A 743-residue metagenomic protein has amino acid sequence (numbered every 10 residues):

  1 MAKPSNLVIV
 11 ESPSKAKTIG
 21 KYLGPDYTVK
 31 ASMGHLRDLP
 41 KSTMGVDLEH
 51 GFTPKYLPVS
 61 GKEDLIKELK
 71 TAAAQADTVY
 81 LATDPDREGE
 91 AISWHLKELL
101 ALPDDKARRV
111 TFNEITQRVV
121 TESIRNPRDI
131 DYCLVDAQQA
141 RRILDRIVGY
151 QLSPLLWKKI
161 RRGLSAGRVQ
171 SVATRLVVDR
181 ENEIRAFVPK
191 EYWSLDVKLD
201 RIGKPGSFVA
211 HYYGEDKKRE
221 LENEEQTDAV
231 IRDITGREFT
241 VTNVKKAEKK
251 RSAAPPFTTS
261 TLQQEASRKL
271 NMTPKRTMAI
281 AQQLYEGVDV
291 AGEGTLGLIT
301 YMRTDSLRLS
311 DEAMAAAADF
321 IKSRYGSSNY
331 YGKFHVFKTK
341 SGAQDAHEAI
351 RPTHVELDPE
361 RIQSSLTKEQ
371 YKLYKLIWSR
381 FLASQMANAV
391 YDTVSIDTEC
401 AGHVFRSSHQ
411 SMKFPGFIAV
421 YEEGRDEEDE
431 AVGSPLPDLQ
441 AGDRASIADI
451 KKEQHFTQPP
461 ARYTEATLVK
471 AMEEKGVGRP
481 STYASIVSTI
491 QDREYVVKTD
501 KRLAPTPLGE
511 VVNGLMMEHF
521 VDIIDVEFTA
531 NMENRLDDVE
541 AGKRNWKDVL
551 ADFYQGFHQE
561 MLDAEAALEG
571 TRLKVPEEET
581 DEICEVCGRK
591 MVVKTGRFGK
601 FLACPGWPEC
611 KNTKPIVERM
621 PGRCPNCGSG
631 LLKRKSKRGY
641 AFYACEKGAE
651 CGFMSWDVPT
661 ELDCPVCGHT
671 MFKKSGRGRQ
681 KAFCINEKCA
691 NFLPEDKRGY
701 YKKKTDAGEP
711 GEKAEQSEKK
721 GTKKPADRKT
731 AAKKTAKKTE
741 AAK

Functional and structural regions predicted by a protein language model:
M1-R142, Q151, Y213-G214, D228 (+2 more regions): Intrinsically disordered, low-complexity regulatory segments
A2-L7, T18, S153, A186 (+4 more regions): Basic, low-complexity terminal or inter-domain segments flanking catalytic cores
K17-P40, S171-E220, S384-S434, K590: Structured, non-catalytic alpha/beta "coupling" segments that mediate domain-domain communication and provide generic
T18-Y22, E68, A91-L99, V119-S123 (+10 more regions): Alpha-helical scaffold elements adjacent to nucleotide-binding pockets in ATP/GTP-utilizing enzyme cores
I115-V197, A247: C-terminal or mid-to-C-terminal helical accessory/interaction module adjacent to the motor/catalytic core
R141-Q151, V169, L199-R201, K249-T261 (+6 more regions): Core structural elements
K217-P255, D443: Metal- or metallocofactor-binding catalytic centers and their adjacent structured scaffolds across diverse enzyme
T261-P274, V469-R479: Short helix-coil junctions and helix-kink-helix linkers
